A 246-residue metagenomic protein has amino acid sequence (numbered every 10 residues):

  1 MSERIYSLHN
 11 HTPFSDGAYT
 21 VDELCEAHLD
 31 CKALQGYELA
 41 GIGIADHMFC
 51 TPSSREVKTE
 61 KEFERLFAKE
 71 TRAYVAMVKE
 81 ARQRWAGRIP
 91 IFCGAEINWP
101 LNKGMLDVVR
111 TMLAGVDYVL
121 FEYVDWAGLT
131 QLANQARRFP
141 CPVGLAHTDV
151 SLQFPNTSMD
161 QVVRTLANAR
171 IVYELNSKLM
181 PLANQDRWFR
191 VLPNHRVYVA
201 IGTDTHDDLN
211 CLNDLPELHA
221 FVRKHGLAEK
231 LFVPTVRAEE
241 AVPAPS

Functional and structural regions predicted by a protein language model:
M1-L8, T12, V21-C25, V108 (+3 more regions): Charged catalytic cores and adjacent phosphate/nucleic-acid-binding surfaces used for phosphate/nucleic-acid chemistry
Y6, G43, C93, G144-A146 (+1 more regions): Residue-level marker for buried hydrophobic side chains located in beta-strands that build the well-ordered beta-sheet
L8-L24, E96-P100, E122-W126: Active-site mouth loops of central-metabolism enzymes
N10, D46-M48, E96-I97, V124 (+3 more regions): Active-site metal-binding loops of divalent metal-dependent hydrolases
P13-L34, G41-K58: Metal-associated gating/positioning segment near the N- to mid-region
D30, L34-Y37, N168, N194: Residues at the C-terminal ends
E38-G41, Y118, G144, E229: Residues at the N-termini of beta-strands
P52-E174, R223, P245: Extended substrate/RNA-proximal surfaces in nucleic-acid metabolism proteins
